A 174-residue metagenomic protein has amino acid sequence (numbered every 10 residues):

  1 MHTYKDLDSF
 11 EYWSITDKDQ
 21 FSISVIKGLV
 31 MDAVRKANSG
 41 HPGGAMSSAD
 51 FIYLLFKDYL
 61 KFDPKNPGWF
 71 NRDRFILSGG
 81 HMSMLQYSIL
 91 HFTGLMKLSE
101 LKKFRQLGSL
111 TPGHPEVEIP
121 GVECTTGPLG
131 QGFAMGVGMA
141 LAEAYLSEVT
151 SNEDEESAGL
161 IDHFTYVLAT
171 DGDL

Functional and structural regions predicted by a protein language model:
H2-I15: Short, contiguous pre-domain boundary segments
D8, L29, A33, L85-Q86: A general alpha-helix detector
S14-T16, K36-A37, E123-C124, V167: Residue-level detector of alpha-helix boundaries and kinks
I23-S39: N-terminal capping segment at the start of a domain
P42: Flexible, glycine/charged-enriched surface loops at secondary-structure junctions
S47-L174: Cofactor-binding active-site loop characterized by glycine-rich and histidine/acidic residues
